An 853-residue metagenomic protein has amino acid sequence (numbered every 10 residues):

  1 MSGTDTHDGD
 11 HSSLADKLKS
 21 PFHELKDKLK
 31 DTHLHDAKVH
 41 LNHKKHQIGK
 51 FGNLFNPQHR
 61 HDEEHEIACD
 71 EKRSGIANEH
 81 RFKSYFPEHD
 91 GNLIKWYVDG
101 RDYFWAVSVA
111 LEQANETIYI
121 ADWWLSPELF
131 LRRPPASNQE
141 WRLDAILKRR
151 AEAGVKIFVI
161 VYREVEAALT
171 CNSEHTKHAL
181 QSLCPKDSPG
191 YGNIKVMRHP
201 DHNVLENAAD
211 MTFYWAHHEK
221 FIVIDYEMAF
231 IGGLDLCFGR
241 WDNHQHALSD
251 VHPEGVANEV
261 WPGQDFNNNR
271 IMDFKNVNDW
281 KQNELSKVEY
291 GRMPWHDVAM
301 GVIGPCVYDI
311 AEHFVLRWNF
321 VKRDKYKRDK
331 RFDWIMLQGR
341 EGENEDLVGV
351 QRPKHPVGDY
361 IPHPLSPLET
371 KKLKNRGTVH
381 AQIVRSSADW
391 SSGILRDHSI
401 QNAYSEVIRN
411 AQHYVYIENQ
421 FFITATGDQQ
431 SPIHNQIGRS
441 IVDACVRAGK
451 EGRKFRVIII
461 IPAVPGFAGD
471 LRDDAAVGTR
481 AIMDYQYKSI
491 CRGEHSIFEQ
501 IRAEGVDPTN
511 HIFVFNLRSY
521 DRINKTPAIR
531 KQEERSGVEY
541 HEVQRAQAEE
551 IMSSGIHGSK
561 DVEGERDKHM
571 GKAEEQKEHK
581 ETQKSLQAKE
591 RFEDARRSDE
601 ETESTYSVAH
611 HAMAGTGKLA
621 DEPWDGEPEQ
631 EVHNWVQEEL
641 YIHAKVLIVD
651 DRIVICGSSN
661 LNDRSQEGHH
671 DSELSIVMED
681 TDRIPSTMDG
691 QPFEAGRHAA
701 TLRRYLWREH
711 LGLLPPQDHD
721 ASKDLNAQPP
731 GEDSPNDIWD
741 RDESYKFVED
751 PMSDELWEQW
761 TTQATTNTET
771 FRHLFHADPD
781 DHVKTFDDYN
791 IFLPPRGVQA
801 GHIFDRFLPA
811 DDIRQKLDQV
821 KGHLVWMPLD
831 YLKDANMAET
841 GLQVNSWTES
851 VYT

Functional and structural regions predicted by a protein language model:
S2-H65: Long, serine/threonine/proline-rich intrinsically disordered regions in eukaryotic cortical polarity
H23, D27, L34, R60-E63 (+3 more regions): N-terminal alpha-helical scaffolding segments that mark the starts of alpha-solenoid/helical-repeat architectures
K72-T117, W124-V407, Y414, E418 (+6 more regions): HKD-type phospholipase D/PLD-like phosphodiesterase module
N435-D443: Domain-scale recognition of functional cores that engage charged ligands
D521, R530-Q532, V538-G555, A609-A620 (+6 more regions): Long mid-to-C-terminal assembly/interaction modules of large eukaryotic proteins
R652: Catalytic core of tubulin tyrosine ligase-like
N660-Q666: Glycine-rich phosphate/pyrophosphate-binding beta-alpha loops
